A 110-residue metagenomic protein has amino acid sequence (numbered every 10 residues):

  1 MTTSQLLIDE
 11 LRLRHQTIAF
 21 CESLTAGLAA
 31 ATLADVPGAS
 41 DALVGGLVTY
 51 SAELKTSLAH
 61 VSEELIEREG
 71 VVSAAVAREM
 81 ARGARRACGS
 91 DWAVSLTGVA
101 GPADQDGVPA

Functional and structural regions predicted by a protein language model:
M1-A110: Short alpha-helical segments enriched in small residues
